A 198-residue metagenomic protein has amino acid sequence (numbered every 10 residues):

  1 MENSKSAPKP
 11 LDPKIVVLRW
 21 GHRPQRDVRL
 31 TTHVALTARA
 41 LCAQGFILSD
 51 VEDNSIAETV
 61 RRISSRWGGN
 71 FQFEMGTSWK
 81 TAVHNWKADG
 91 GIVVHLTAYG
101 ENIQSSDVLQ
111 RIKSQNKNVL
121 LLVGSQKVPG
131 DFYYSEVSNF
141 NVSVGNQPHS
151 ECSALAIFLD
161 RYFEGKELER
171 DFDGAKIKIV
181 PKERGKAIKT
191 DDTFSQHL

Functional and structural regions predicted by a protein language model:
E2-D27: Mobile, glycine- and charge-enriched loop segments and immediately flanking short secondary-structure elements within
A7-P8, E183-L198: Long, charged alpha-helical interface segments
L18, I47, I92-L96, F140-V142: Hydrophobic/aromatic beta-strand patches that form the interior of the parallel beta-sheet core in alpha/beta enzyme
R26-C42: Histidine-anchored nucleotide/phosphate-binding helix
C42, D89, E136-S138: Short, structured coil segments at secondary-structure junctions
Q44-E52: Short internal beta-strands
A57-D131: S-adenosyl-L-methionine/SAH cofactor-binding core of RNA-modifying enzymes
Y133-D173, I177-K186: Structured adenosyl-cofactor binding patch, chiefly the S-adenosyl-L-methionine
